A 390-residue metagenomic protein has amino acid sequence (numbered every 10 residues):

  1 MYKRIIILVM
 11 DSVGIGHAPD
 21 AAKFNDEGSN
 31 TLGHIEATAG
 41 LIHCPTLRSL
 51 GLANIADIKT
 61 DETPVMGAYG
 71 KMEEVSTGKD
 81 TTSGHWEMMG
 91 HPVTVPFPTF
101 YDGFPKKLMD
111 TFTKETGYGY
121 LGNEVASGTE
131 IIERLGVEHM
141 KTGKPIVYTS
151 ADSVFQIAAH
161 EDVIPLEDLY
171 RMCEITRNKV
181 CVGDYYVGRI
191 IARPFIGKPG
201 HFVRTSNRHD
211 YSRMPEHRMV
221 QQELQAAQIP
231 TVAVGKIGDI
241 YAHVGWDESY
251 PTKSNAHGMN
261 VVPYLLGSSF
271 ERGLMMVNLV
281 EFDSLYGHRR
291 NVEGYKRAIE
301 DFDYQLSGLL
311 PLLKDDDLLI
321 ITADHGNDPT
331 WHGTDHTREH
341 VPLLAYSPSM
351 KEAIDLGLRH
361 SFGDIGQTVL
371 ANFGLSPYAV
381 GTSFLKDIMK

Functional and structural regions predicted by a protein language model:
M1-K390: Feature captures the catalytic ectodomains and active-site-proximal regions of enzymes that hydrolyze or transfer
